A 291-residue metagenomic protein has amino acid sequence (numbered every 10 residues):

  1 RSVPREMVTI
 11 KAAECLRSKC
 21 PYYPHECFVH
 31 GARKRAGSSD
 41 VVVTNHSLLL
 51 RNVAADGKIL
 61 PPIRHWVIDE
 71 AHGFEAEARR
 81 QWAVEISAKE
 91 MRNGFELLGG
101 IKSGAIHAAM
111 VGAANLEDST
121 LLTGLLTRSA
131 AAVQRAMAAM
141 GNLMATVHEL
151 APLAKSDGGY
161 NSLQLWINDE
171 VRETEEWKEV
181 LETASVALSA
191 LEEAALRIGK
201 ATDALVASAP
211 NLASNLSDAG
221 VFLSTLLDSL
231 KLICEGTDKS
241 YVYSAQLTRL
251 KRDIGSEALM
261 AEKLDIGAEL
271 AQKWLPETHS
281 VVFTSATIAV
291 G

Functional and structural regions predicted by a protein language model:
R1-G291: ASCE RecA-like P-loop NTPase motor cores that couple ATP hydrolysis to mechanical translocation on nucleic acids
